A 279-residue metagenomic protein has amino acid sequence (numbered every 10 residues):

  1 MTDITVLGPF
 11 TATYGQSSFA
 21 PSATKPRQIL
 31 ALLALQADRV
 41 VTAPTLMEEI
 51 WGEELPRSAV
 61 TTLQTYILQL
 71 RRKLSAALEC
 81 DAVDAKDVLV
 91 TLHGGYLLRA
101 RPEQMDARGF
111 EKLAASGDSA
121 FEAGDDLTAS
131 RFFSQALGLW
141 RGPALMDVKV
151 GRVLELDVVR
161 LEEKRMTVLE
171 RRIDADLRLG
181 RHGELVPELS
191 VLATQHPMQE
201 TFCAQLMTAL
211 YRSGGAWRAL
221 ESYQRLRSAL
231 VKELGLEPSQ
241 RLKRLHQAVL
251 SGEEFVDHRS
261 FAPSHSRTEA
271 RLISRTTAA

Functional and structural regions predicted by a protein language model:
M1-P187, V191, E254-F255, R259-A279: Intrinsically disordered, low-complexity protein-interaction/activation regions
L33-A37, L210, Y223: Short helix-to-turn junction characteristic of helix-turn-helix DNA-binding domains, especially the helix
S134-G138, Y211-G235: TPR/TPR-like (Sel1-like) alpha-helical repeat modules
G142, K149, M198-Q199, K232-E233: Short coil loop/turn residues that delineate tetratricopeptide repeat
L242: Short conserved active-site loop signatures built around small residues
